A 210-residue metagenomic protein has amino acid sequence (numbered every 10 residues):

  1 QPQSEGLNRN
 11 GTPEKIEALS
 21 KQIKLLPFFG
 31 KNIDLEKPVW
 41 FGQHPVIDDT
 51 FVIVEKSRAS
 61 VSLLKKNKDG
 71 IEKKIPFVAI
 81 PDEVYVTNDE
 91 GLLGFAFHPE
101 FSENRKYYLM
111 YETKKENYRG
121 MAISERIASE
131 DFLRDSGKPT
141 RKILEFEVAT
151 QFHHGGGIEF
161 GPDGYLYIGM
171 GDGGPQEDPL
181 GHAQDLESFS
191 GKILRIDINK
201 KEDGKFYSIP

Functional and structural regions predicted by a protein language model:
Q1-E177: Acidic, Gly/Ser/Thr-rich repeat motifs that build Ca2+-stabilized beta-propeller blades
Y85, S102, E187-S190, N199 (+1 more regions): Generic, ordered loop/turn and secondary-structure boundary motif
M121-F132, G181-N199: Beta-propeller blade signature
F132-L133, F160-Y167, I196-P210: Secondary-structure boundary elements
